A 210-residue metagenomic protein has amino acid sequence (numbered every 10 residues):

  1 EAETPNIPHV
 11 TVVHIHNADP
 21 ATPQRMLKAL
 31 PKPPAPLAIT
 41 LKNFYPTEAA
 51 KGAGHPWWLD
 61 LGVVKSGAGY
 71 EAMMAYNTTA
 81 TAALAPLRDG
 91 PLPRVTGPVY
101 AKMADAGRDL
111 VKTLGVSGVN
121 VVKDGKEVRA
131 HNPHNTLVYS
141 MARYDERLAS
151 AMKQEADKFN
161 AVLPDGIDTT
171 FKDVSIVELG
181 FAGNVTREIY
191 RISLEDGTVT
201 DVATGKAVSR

Functional and structural regions predicted by a protein language model:
E1-R210: Histidine-dependent nucleotide/RNA phosphoesterase domain, centered on the 2H-phosphoesterase fold with its duplicated
